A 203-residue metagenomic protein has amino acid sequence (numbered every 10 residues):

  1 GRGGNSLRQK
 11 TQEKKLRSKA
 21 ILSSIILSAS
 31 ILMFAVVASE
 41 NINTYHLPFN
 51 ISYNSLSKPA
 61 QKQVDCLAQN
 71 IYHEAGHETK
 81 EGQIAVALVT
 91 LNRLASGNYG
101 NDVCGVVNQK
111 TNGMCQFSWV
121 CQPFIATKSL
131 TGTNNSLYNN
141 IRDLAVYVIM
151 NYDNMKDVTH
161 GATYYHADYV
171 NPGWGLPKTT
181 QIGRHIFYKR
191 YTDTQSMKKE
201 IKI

Functional and structural regions predicted by a protein language model:
R8, R17-A20, A35-I203: Bacterial extracytoplasmic/cell-wall-associated proteins, especially those involved in peptidoglycan
K10-S28: N-terminal Sec-pathway targeting helices
A29-F34: Sec-dependent N-terminal signal peptides of Gram-positive bacterial secreted proteins and lipoproteins
